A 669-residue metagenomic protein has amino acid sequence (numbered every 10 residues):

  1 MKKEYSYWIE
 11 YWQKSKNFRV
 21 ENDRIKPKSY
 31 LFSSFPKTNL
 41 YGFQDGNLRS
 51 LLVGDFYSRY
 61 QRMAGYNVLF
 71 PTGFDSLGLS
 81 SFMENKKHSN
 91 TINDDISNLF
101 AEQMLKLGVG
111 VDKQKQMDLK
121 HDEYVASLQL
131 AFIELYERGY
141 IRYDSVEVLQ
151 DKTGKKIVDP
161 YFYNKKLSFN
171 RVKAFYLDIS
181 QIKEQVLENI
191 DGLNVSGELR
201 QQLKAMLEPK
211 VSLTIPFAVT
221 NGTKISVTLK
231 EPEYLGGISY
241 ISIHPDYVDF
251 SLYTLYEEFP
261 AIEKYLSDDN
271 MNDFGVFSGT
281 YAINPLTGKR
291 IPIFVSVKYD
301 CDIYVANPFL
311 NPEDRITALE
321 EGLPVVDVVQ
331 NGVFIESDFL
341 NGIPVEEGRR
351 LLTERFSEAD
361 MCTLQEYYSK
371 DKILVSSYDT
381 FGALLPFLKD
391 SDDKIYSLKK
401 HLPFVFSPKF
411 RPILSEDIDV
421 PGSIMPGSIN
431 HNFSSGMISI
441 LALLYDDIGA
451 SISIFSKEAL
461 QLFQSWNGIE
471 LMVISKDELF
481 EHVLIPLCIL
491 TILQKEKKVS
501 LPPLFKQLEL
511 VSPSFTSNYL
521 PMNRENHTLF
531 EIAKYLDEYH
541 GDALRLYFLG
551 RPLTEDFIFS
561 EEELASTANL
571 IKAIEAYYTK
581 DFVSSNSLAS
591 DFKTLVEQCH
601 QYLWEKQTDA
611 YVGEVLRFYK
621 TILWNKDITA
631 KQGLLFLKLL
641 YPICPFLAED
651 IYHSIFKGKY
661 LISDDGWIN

Functional and structural regions predicted by a protein language model:
M1-F32, N67-P71, I92-A101, A261-I293 (+1 more regions): Conserved oxyanion/phosphate-binding beta-strand-loop segments in alpha/beta enzyme cores
K2, S6-Y7, Y11-S15, K87-P232 (+8 more regions): Residue patterns forming the tRNA-binding/recognition surfaces of aminoacyl-tRNA synthetases and related DALR
W8, F18-E21, P27-T91, N98: N-terminal cofactor/phosphate-binding cores enriched in small/glycine residues, especially glycine-rich loops such as
E10, P36-V53, Y57-L69, T223 (+8 more regions): Conserved active-site neighborhood of enzyme catalytic/cofactor-binding cores
W12, D75, L135, G139 (+6 more regions): Residue-level signal for inorganic ion chemistry
R24-K26, P71-S80, L119-Y124, V146-G154 (+1 more regions): Short, solvent-exposed turn/loop segments enriched in Gly/Ser/Thr/Pro and often Arg
P232-I303, D314: Protease-associated
G613-E614, K631: Short, charged, amphipathic alpha-helical segments
